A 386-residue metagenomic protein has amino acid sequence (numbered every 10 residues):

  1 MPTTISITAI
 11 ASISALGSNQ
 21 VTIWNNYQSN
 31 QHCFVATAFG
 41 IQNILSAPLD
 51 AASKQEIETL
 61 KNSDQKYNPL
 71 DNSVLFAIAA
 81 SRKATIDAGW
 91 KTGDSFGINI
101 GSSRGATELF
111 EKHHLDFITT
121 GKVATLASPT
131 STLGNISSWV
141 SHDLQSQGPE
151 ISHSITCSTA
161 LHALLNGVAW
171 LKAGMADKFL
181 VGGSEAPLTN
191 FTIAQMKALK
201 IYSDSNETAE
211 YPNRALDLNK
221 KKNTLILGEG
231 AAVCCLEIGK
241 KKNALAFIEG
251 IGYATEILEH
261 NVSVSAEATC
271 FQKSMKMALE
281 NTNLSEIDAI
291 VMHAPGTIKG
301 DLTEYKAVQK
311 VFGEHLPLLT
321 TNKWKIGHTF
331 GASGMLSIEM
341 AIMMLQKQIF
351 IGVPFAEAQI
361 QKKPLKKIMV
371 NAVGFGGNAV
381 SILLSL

Functional and structural regions predicted by a protein language model:
T3-I13, Q20-Q42, E207-N281, D288-A289: Condensing-enzyme catalytic core mediating Claisen C-C bond formation in acyl metabolism
I7, C33-S154, P187-T192, L284-L302 (+1 more regions): Conserved beta-ketoacyl condensing-enzyme motif
A9, Y27, S81, I98 (+10 more regions): Conserved small-residue
V21-N25, E111-K122, V140, W170-A173 (+4 more regions): A glycine- and small-aliphatic-rich helix-loop capping segment at beta-alpha/alpha-beta transitions that lines
K61-A79, A124-T130, I151-H162, A215-A232 (+4 more regions): Active-site pocket-shaping loop/turn-to-helix segments
A77-D87, L133, S141-L144, E150-E185 (+3 more regions): Active-site-proximal alpha-helical scaffold in enzymes
G121-A124, L165, A169, A186-K242 (+1 more regions): Glycine-/small-residue-rich "gating" segment that lines the acyl/pantetheine channel and substrate pocket
M175-K222, I251-S265, M292-L302, L316-Q359: Acyl-CoA/ACP chain-elongation machinery
